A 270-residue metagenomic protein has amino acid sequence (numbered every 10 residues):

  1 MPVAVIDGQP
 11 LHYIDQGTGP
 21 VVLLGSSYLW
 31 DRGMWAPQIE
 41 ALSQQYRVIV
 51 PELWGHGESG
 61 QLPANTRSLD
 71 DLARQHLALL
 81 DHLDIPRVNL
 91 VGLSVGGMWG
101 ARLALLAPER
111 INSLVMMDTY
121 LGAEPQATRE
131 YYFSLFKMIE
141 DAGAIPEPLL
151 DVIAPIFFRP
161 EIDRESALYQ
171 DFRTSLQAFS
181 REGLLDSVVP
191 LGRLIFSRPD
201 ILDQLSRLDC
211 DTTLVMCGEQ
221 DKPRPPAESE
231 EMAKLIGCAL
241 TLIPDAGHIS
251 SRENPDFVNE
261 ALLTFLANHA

Functional and structural regions predicted by a protein language model:
Q9-L62: Conserved HGGG/HGGXW glycine-rich cap/lid loop of the alpha/beta-hydrolase fold
E40, I49-G92, E260: Active-site loop/oxyanion-hole signature of alpha/beta-hydrolase fold enzymes
G92, G96, G100: Gly/Ala-rich beta-loop-alpha elbow adjacent to hydrolase catalytic centers
L105, N112-G143: Flexible "cap/lid" loop of the alpha/beta hydrolase fold
P125-E130, I145-R207: Conserved alpha/beta-hydrolase catalytic His-Asp/Glu region
L208-D209, V215-C217: Short beta-strand/loop motif that positions the catalytic acidic residue of the alpha/beta-hydrolase fold
K222-E228: Conserved alpha/beta-hydrolase "acid-adjacent" motif
G237-A270: Catalytic active-site module of serine/aspartate enzymes centered on a nucleophile-bearing elbow/loop
